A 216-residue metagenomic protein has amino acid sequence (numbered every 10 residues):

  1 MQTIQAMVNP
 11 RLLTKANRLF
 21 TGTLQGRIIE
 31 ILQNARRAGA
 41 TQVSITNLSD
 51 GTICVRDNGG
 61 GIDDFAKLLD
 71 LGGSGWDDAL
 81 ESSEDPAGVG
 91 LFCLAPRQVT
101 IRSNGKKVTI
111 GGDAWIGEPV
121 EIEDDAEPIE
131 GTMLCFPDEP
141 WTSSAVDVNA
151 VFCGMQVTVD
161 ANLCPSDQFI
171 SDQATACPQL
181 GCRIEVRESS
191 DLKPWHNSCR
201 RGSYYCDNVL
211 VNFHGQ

Functional and structural regions predicted by a protein language model:
M1-A40, F65-L69: Bergerat-fold GHKL ATPase/HATPase_c domain
M1-Q5, V99-N104, I110-F169: Flexible, glycine-/charge-rich segments associated with ATP-binding catalytic modules
P10-L19, A79-S82, E121, E130-P137: Short hinge/gating elements
R37-D50: G2-box/ATP-lid motif of Bergerat-fold
G51-I53, T132: Short beta-strand element(s) in the Bergerat
I53-G59: Conserved DxG motif in ATP/Mg2+-binding regions
G60-V120: Flexible ATP-lid and adjacent glycine-rich G1/G2 motifs of the Bergerat
S143-Q216: GHKL/Histidine-kinase-like ATPase module
